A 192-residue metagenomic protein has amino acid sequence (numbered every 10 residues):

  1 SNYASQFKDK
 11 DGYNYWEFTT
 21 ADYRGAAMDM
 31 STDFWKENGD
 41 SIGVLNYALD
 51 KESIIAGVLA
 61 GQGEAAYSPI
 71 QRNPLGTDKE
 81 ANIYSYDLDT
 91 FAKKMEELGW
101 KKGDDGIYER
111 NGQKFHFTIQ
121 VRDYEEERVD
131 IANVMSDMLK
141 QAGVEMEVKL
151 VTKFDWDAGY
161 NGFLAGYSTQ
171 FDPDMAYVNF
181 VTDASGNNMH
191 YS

Functional and structural regions predicted by a protein language model:
S1, D130, V134-M138, G162-L164: Ligand-binding pocket segment of bilobal, Venus flytrap-like solute-binding proteins
S1-Q6, E145-E147, T152: Ligand-site clamp/hinge motif
S1-S31, A56, G162, T169: Extracellular/periplasmic solute-recognition and catalytic clefts
Y3-E17, P173-H190: Ligand-binding "clamshell"
E37-D137: Append "and occasionally in soluble cytosolic enzymes with long acidic Gly/Pro-rich linkers
G43, I55-A56, E147-D155, A176-S192: Extracytoplasmic/peripheral linker and loop segments enriched in polar/acidic and small residues with frequent Thr/Pro
M135-V148: Short alpha-helix C-terminal cap/hinge motif
